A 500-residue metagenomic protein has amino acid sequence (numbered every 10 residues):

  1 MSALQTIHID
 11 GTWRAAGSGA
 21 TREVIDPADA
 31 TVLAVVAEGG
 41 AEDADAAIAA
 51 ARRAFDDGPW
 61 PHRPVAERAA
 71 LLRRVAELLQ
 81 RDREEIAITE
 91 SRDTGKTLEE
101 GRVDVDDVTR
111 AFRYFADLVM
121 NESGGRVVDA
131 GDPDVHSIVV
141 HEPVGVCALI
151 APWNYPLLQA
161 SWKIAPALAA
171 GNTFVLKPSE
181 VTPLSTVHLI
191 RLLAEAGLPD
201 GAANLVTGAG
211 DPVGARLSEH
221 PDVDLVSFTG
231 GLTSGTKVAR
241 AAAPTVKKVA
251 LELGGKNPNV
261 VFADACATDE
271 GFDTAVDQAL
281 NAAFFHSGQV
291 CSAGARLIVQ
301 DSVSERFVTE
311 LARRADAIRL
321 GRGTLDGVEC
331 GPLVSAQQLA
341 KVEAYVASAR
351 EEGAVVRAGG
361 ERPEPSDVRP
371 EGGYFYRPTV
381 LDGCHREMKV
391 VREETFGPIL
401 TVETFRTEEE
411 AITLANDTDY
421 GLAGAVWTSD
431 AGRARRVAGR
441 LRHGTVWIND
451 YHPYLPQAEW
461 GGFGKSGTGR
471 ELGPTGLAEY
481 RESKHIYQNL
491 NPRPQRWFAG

Functional and structural regions predicted by a protein language model:
M1-D29, A54, E361: Hydrophobic face of amphipathic alpha-helices that form TPR/SEL1-like repeat modules and related alpha-solenoid
P27, A41-A44, V65, R83 (+5 more regions): Residues at or immediately preceding the N-termini of alpha-helices
A30, R68, E90, F112 (+9 more regions): Residue-level signal for inorganic ion chemistry
T31-V35, V223, R319, V346 (+2 more regions): Conserved C-terminal structural/oligomerization subdomain of aldehyde/semialdehyde dehydrogenase
V32-G39, D56-W60, L149, N259-A263 (+5 more regions): Short, well-ordered beta-strand elements within core beta-sheets of diverse protein domains
A34-E122: Glycine-rich loop-to-alpha-helix module at the N-terminal edge of alpha/beta enzyme cores
R126-D273, F405: Rossmann-like NAD(P) dinucleotide-binding subdomain of oxidoreductase/dehydrogenase enzymes
T233-H385, I448, Q495-A499: ALDH superfamily catalytic-core signature
